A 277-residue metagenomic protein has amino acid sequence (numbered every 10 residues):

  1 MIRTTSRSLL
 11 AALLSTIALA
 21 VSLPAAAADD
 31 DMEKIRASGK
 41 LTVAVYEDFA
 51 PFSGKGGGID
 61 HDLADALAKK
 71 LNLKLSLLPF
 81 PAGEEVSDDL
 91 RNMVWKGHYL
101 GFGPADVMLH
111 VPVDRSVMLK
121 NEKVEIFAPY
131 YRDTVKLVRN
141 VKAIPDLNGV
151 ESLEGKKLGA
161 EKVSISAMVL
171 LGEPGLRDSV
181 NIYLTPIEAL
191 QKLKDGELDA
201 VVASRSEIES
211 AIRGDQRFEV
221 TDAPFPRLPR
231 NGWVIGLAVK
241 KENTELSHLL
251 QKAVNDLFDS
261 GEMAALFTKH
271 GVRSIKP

Functional and structural regions predicted by a protein language model:
A11-S22: Bacterial N-terminal signal peptides
D29-A105: Extracytoplasmic small-molecule ligand-binding "clamshell" domains of the periplasmic binding protein/Venus flytrap
Y46, Y131-K136, R205, E209-V254 (+1 more regions): Periplasmic-binding protein-like
G56-K69, T134-L184: Bilobed "Venus flytrap"/periplasmic-binding protein-like clamshell domains and structurally analogous long
H61-K70, V141-I144, K156-K157, G232-S274: Extended ligand-binding regions for polar small-molecule ligands
L67, V94, L153, K192-K194 (+1 more regions): Hydrophobic residues within well-ordered alpha-helices
L78-V150: Acidic, polar ligand-binding/catalytic clefts
V107-K120, V169-G172, K194-D195, D199-N231: A ligand-binding cleft/hinge motif common to bilobed small-molecule-binding domains
